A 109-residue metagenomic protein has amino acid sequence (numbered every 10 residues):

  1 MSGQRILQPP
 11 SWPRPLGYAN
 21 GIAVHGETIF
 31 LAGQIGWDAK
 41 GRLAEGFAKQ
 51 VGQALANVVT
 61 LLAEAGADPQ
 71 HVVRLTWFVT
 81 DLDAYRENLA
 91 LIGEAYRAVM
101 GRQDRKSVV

Functional and structural regions predicted by a protein language model:
M1-V73, V79-V109: N-terminal presequence-like segments and the immediate start of the first folded domain
